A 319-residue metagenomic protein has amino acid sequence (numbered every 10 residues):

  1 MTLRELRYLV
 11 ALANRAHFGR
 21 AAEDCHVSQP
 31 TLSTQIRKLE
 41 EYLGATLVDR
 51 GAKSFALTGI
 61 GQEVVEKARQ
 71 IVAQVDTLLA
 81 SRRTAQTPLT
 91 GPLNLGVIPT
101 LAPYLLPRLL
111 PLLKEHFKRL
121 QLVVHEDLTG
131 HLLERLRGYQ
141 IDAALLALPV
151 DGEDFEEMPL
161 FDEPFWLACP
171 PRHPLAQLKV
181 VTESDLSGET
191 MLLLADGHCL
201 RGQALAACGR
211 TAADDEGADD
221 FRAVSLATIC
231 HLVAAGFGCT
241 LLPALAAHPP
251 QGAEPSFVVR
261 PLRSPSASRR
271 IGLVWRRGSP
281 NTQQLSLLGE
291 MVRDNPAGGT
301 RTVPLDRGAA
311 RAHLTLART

Functional and structural regions predicted by a protein language model:
V10-S28, A52: Short helix-boundary/capping micro-motifs
F18-E23, P30, R37, L133 (+1 more regions): Residues within helix-turn-helix
E40-L57, Q62: A short LG(V/I)-centered, amphipathic sequence patch enriched for acidic residue(s) preceding the LG motif
K53, R83-A102, H116-Q121, D162-P164 (+1 more regions): Interdomain hinge and pocket-entrance segments immediately C-terminal to HTH DNA-binding domains
Q70, A85, R108-L112, V123-C169 (+6 more regions): Short beta-strand-centered segments that line the small-molecule binding cleft or hinge of alpha/beta clamshell
L105, F237, F257-R301, G308: A late-sequence structural motif
E156-D196, A267-S279, G289-A297: Hydrophobic/proline-rich hinge and linker segments of small-molecule sensing/allosteric domains, predominantly
T190-A213, N281-M291, N295-R311: Secondary-structure junction motif
